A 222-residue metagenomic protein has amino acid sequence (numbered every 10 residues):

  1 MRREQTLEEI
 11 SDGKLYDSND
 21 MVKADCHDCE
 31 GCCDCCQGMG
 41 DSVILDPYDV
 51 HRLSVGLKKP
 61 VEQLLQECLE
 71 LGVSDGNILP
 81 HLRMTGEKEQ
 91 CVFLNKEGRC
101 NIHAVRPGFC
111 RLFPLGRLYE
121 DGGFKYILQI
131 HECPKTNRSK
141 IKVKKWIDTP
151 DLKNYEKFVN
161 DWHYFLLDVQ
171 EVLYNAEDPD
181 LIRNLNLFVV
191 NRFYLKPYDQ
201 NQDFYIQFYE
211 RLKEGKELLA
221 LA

Functional and structural regions predicted by a protein language model:
M1-A222: Short loop/turn segments that flank or connect secondary-structure elements
